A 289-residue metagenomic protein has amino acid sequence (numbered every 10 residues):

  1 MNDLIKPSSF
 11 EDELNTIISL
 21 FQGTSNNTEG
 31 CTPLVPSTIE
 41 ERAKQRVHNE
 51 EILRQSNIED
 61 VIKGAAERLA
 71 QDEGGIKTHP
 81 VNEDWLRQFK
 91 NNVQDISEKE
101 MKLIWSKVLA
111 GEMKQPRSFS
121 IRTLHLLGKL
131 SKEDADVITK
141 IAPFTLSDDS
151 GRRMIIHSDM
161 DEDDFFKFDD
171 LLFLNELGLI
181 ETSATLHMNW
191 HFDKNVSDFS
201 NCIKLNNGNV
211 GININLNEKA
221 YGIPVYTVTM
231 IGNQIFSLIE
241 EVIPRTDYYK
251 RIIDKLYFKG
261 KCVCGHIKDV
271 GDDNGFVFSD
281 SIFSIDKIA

Functional and structural regions predicted by a protein language model:
D3-Q115, D286: Eukaryotic partner-binding/assembly regions in large regulatory complexes
P7, R251-A289: Extended, compositionally biased alpha-helical segments that mediate assembly or anchoring
V81, M160-I212: Short amphipathic alpha-helical interaction segments
F89-V93, R122, L126, D159: Non-transmembrane, amphipathic alpha-helical segments
E98, W190-I252: Short, amphipathic alpha-helical interaction segments positioned at domain boundaries
K102-T145: Short alpha-helical segments that sit at the start of domains
R117-S118, A135, T139, S147-I155 (+1 more regions): Short, solvent-exposed secondary-structure capping/transition elements
K140-L172: Short acidic, hydrophobic short linear motifs in intrinsically disordered regions
